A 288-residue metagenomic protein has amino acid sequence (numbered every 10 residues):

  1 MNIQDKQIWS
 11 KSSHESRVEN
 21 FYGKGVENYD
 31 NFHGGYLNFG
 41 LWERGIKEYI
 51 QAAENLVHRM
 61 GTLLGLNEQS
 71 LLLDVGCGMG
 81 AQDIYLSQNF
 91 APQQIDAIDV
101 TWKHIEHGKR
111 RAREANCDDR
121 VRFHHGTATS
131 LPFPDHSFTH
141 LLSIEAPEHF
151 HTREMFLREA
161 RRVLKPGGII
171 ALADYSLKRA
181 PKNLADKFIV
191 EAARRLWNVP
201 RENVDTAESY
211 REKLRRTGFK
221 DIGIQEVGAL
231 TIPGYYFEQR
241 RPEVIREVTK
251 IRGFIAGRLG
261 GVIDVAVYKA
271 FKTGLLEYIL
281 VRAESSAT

Functional and structural regions predicted by a protein language model:
M1-N28: N-terminal auxiliary segments of SAM/dcSAM-dependent transferases
Y36, I50-S70: Conserved alpha-helix/loop element of class I SAM-dependent methyltransferases that forms part of the SAM/SAH-binding
L71-T129: Class I SAM-dependent methyltransferase SAM/SAH-binding core
T129-H140: A short acidic, Gly/Pro-enriched loop at the edge of an enzyme's catalytic core that lines a small-molecule cofactor
E154-I169: A short glycine-rich, Lys/Arg-flanked "PGG" loop and its adjoining helix->strand segment in the class I
S176-R201: Short, glycine-/aromatic-enriched active-site segment of Class I SAM-dependent methyltransferases
E202-G218: Short alpha-helix
G223-T288: Conserved Class I S-adenosyl-L-methionine
